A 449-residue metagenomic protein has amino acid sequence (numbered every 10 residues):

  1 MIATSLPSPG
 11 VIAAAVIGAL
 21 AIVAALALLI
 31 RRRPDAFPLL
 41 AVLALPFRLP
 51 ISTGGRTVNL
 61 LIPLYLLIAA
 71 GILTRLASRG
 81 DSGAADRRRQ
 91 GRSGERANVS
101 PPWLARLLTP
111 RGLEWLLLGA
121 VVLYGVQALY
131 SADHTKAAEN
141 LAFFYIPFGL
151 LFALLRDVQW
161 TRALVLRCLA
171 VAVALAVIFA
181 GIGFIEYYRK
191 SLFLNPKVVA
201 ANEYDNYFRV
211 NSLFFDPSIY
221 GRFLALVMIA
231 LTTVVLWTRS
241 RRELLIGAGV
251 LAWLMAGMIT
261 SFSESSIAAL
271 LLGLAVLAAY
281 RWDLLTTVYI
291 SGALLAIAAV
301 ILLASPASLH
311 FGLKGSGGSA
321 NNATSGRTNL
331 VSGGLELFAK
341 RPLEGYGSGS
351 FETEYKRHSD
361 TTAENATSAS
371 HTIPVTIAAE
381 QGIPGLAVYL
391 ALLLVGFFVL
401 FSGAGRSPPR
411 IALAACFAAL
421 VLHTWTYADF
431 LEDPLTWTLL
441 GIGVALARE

Functional and structural regions predicted by a protein language model:
M1, A21-A27, A69, V121-A128 (+7 more regions): Alpha-helical transmembrane segments of multi-pass inner-membrane proteins
M1-I2, L49-S52, A200-L213, N329 (+1 more regions): Juxtamembrane membrane-water interface segments that cap and precede transmembrane helices
M1-S78, V126-Y130, L420-L422, T436-T438: N-terminal signal-anchor transmembrane segment
A27-A36, L73-W115, V234-G249, R281-I290 (+1 more regions): Membrane-interface helix-loop-helix junctions at transmembrane boundaries of multi-pass membrane enzymes, predominantly
P63-Y65, G112-A120, H134-D157, A176: Aromatic-anchored transmembrane helix interface
L64-L73, L274-A275, T286, I290-G292 (+3 more regions): Transmembrane alpha-helices of multi-pass inner-membrane enzymes
L76-R79, G181-K190, M258-T260, A278-T324 (+2 more regions): A membrane-periplasm/extracellular boundary helix in multi-pass inner-membrane enzymes that assemble envelope glycans
F193, S308-H310, G317-S332, E336 (+2 more regions): Long extracytoplasmic/lumenal interhelical loops at the membrane interface of multi-pass membrane proteins
